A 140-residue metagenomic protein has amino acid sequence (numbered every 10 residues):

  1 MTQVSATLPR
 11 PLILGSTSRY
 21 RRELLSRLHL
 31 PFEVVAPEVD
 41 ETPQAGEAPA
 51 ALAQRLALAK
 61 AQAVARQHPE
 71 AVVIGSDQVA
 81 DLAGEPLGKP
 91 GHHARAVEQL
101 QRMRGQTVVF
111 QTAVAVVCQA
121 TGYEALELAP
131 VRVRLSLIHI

Functional and structural regions predicted by a protein language model:
M1, R19, A36-P37: Short glycine/proline-centered loop/turn elements that form peptide/ligand docking sites
T2-I13, P49-I138: Anionic-ligand binding patches
T7-H29: N-terminal beta1-alpha1 ligand-phosphate binding loop
R22, V35, V116-C118: Generic alpha-helical hydrophobic packing signal
E23-R27, Q44, R66-Q67: Short loop/helix-cap segments at secondary-structure boundaries that form the rim of catalytic
H29-G46, Y123-P130: Short glycine-rich, Thr/Ser-proximal phosphate-binding strand/loop in the N-terminal lobe of ATP-dependent enzymes
